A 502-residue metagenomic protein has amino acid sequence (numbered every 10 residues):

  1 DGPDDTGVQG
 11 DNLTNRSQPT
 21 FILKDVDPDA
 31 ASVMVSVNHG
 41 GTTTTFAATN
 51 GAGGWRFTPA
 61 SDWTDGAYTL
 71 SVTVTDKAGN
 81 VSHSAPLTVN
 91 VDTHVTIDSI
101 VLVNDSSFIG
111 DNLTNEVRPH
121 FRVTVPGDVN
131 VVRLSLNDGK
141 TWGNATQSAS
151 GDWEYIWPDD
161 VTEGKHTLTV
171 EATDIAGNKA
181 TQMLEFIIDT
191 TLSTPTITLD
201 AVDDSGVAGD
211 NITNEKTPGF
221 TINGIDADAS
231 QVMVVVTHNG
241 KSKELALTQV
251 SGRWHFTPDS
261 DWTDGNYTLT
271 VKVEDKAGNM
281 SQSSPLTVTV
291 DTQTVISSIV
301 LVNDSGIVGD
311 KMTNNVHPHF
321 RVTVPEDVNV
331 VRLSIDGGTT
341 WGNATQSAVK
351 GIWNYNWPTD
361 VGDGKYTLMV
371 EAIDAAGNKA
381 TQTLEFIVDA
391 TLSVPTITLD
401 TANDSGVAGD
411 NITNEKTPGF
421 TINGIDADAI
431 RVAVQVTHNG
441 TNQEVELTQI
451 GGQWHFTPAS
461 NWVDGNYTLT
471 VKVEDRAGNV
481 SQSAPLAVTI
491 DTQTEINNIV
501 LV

Functional and structural regions predicted by a protein language model:
D1, D76, A85-V103, A180-D200 (+5 more regions): Flexible, low-complexity linkers/stalks enriched in Thr/Pro that connect modular domains
D1-T14, D98-T114, T196-T213, V295-T313 (+2 more regions): Short, solvent-exposed loop/edge segments of extracellular or virion-exposed proteins
S17-F21, V117-F121, K216-F220, V316-F320 (+1 more regions): Structural beta-strand segments of beta-rich domains
G53-F57, G151-Y155, G252-F256, G351-Y355 (+1 more regions): Short strand-edge motifs at loop-to-beta-strand transitions and within beta-strands of extracellular beta-rich domains
P59-A67, W157-K165, P258-N266, W357-K365 (+1 more regions): Surface-exposed, short loops/turns at beta-strand junctions within beta-sandwich domains
